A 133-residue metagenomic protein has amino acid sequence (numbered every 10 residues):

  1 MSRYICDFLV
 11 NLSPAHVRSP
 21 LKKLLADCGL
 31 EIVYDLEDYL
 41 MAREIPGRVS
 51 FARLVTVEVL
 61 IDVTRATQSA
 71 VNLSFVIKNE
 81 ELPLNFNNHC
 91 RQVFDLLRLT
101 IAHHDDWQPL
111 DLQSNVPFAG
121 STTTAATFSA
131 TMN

Functional and structural regions predicted by a protein language model:
M1-N133: Ser/Thr-rich, low-complexity intrinsically disordered terminal regions
